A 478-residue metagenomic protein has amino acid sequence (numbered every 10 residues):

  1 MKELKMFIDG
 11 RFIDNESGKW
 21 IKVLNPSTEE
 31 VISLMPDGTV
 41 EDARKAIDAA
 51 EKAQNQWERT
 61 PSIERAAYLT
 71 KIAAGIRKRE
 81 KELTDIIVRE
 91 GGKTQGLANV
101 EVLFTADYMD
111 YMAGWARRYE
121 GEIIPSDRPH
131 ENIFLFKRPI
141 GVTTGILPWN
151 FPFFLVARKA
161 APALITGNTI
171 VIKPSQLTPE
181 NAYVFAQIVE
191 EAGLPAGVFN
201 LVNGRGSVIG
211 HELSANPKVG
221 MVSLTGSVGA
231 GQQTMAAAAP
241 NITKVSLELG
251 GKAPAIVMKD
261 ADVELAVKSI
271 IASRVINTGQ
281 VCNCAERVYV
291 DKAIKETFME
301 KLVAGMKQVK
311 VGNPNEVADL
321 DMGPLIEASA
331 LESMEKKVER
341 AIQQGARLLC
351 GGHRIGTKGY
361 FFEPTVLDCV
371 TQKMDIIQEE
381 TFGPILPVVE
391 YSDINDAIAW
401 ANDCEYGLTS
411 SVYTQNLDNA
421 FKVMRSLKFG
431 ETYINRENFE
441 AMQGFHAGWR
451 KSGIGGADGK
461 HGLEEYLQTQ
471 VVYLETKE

Functional and structural regions predicted by a protein language model:
M1-S27: Hydrophobic face of amphipathic alpha-helices that form TPR/SEL1-like repeat modules and related alpha-solenoid
D14-E16, W20-I21, P36-E41, A261: A short acidic/small-residue loop/turn micro-motif
T28-L34, V219, I256, Q343 (+2 more regions): Conserved C-terminal structural/oligomerization subdomain of aldehyde/semialdehyde dehydrogenase
E29, R65, I87, M109 (+9 more regions): Residue-level signal for inorganic ion chemistry
I32-G38, K52-R59, T144-G145, A255-M258 (+5 more regions): Short, well-ordered beta-strand elements within core beta-sheets of diverse protein domains
I32-Y119, H130: Glycine-rich loop-to-alpha-helix module at the N-terminal edge of alpha/beta enzyme cores
G121-L265, D319, Y391: Rossmann-like NAD(P) dinucleotide-binding subdomain of oxidoreductase/dehydrogenase enzymes
G229-T371, I434: ALDH superfamily catalytic-core signature
